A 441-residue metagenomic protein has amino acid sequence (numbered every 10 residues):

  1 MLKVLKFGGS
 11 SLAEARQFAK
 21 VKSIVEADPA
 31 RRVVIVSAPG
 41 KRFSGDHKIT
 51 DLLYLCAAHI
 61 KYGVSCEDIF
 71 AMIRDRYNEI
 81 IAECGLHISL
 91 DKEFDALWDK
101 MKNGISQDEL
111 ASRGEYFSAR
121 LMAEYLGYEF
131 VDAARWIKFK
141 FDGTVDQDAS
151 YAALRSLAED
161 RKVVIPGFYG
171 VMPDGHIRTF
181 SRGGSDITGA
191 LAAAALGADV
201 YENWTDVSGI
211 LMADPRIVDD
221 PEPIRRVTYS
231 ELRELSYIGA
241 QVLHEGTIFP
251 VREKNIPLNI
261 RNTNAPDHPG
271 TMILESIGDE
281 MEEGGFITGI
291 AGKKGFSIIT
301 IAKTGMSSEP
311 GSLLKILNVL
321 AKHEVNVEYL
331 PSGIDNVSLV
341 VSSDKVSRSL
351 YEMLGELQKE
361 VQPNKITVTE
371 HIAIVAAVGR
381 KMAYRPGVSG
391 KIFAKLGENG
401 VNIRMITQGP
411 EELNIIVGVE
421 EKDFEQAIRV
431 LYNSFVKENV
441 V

Functional and structural regions predicted by a protein language model:
M1-L243, I248, S342, G418-E420 (+1 more regions): Nucleotide/pyrophosphate-binding catalytic subdomain
L2-K3, R31-V34, Y128-E129, R161-V164 (+13 more regions): Structural motif
V36-L55, L211, I260-M281, I334 (+1 more regions): Terminal amphipathic helices with adjacent charged low-complexity linkers/tails
W136-K138, S208-I210, P266, D335 (+1 more regions): Positions that flank functional sites
H244, N255-N262: Acidic/polar loop patches that form or flank catalytic/metal-binding clefts of enzymes that bind anionic ligands
P269-V441: A conserved regulatory-domain signal marking ACT and ACT-like small-molecule sensing domains and adjacent regulatory
